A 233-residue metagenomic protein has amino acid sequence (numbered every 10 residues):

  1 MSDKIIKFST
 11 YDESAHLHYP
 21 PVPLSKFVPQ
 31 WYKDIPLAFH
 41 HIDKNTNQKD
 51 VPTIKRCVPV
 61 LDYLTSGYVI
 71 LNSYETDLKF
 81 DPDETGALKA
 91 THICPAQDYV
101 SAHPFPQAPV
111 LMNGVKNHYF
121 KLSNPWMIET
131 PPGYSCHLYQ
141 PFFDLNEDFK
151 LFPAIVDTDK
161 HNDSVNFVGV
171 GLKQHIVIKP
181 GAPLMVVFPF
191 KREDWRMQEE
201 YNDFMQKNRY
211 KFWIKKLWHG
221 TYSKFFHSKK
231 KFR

Functional and structural regions predicted by a protein language model:
M1-N162, V168-R233: Non-catalytic terminal segments and appended small domains
